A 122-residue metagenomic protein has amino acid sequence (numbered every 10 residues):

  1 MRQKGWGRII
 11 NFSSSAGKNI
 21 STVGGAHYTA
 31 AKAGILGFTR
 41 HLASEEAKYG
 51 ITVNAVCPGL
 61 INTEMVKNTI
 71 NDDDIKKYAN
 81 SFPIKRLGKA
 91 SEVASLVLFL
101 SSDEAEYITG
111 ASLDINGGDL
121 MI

Functional and structural regions predicted by a protein language model:
S14: Residue(s) in the substrate-gating loop at a strand-loop-helix junction that position the organic substrate next
N19, L98, T109-I122: Short C-terminal tail/terminal secondary-structure segment of NAD(P)H-dependent dehydrogenase/reductase domains
N19-A26, K48-Y49, K85, D103: Active-site loop immediately N-terminal to the catalytic Tyr-X3-Lys motif of short-chain dehydrogenase/reductase
A31, T39: Active-site helix of classical SDR
S44-E45, E106: Alpha-helical segment proximal to the catalytic Tyr-Lys
C57-N68: Short, flexible catalytic-loop segment of classical short-chain dehydrogenase/reductase
N68-F82: A short C-terminal helix-loop "cap" of Rossmann-like NAD(P)-dependent dehydrogenase/epimerase domains
F82-V93, E104: A conserved structural motif in NAD(P)-dependent oxidoreductases
